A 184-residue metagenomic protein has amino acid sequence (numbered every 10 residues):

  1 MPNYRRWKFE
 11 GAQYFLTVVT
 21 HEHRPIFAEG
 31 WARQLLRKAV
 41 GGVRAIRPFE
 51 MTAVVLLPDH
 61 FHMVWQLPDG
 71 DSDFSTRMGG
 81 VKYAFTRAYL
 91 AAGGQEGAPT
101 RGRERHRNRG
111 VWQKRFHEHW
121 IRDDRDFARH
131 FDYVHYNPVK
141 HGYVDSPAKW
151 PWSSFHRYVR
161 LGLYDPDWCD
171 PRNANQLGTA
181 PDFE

Functional and structural regions predicted by a protein language model:
M1-E184: Short catalytic/metal-binding and nucleic-acid-binding patches
